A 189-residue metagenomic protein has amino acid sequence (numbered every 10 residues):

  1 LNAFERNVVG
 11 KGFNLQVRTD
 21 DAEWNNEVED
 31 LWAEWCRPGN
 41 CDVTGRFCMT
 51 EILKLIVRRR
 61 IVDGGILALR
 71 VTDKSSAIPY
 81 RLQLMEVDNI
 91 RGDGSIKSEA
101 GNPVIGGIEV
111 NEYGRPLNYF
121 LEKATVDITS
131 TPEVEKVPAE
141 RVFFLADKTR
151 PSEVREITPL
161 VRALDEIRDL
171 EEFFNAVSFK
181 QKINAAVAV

Functional and structural regions predicted by a protein language model:
L1-R60, D73-S76: Extended, helix-rich architectural segments
R6, M49-E51, L55-V189: Structured, contiguous alpha/beta core segments that scaffold functional sites
